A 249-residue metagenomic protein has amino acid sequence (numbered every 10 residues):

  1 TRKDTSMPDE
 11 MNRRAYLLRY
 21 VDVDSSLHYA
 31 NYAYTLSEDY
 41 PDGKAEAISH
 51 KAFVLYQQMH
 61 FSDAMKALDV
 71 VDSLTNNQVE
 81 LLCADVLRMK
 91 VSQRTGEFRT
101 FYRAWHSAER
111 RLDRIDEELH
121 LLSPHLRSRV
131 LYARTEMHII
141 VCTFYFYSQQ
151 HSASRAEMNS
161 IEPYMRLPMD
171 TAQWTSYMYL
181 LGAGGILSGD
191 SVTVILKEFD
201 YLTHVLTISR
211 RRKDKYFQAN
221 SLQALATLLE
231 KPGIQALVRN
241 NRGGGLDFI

Functional and structural regions predicted by a protein language model:
T1-I249: A "functional boundary" signal
